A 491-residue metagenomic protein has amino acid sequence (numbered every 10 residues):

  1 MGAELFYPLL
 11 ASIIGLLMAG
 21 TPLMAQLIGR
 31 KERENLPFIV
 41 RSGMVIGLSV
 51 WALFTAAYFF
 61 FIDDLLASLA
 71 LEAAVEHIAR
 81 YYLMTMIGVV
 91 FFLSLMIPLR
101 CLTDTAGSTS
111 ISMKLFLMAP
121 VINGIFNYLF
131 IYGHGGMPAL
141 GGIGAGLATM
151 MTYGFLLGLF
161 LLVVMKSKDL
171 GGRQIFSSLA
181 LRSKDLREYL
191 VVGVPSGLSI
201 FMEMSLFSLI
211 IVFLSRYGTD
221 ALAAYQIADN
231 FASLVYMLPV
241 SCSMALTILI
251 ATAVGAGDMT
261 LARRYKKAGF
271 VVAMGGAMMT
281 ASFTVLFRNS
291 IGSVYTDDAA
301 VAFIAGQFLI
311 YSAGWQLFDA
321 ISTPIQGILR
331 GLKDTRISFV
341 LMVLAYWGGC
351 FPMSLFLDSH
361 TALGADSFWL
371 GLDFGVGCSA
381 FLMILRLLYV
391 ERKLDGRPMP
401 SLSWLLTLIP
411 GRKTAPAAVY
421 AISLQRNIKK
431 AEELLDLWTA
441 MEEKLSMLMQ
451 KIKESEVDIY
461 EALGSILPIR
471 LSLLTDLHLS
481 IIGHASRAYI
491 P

Functional and structural regions predicted by a protein language model:
M1, L66-A73, L129-L140, F201-L234 (+3 more regions): Helix-terminus/linker motif at the lipid-water interface of multi-pass membrane proteins
M1-A56, L93-S112, I211, A224-R288 (+2 more regions): Small-residue-rich hydrophobic transmembrane alpha-helices
I14-L17, M86-D104, S112-N123, A145-L161 (+5 more regions): Short runs within selected transmembrane alpha-helices of multi-pass transporters and secretion channels
P22, D63-D64, Y128, S196 (+7 more regions): Transmembrane alpha-helix boundary and packing residues in multipass membrane permease domains and related
M24-F91, M137-V194, I250-W315, L357-S423 (+1 more regions): Short alpha-helical transmembrane segments in multi-pass integral membrane proteins
T85, V89, M96, A119 (+5 more regions): Transmembrane helical elements of multi-pass membrane transporters/channels
P416-A417, A431-L434, T439-A440, E454-V457 (+1 more regions): Positively charged N-terminal leader segments that act as targeting/secretion signals
